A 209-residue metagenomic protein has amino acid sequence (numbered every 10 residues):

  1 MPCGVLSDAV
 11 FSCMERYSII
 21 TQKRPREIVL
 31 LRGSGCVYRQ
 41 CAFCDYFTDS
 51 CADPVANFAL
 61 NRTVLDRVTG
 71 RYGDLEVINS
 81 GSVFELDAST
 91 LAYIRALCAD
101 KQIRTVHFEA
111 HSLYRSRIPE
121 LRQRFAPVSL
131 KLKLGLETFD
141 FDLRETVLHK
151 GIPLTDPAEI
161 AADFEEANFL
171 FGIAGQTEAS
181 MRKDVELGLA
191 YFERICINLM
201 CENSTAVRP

Functional and structural regions predicted by a protein language model:
P2-P25, Y72, L189-P209: Auxiliary Fe-S-binding modules of radical SAM enzymes
L6, E15-R16, I20-L31, I94-H107: N-terminal/domain-start segments enriched in small and hydrophobic, helix-friendly residues, covering either
E15-A59: Canonical Radical SAM [4Fe-4S] cluster-binding loop centered on the CxxxCxxC motif and its immediate flanking residues
C41, L121, V207-R208: Short aromatic-enriched loop/helix-cap "lid" or pocket-rim segments at secondary-structure transitions that line
Y46-N61, G70-D87, K101-S116, S129-T155 (+2 more regions): Core AdoMet radical
L65-G70, I94-K101, P119-S129, T155-A162 (+1 more regions): Acidic (Asp/Glu)-rich catalytic clusters
L86-R95, R115-F125, A179-M181: Distinct, well-ordered alpha-helical segments
L154-R208: Conserved C-terminal portion of the radical SAM core fold that forms the substrate/S-adenosylmethionine-binding
